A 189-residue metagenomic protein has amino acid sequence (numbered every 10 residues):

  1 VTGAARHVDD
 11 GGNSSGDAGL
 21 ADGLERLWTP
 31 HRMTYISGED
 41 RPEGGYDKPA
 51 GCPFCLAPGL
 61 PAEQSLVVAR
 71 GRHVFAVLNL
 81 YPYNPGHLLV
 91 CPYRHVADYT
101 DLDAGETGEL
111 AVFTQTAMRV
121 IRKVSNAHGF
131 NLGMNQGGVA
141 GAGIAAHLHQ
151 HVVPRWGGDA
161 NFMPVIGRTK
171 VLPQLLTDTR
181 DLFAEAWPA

Functional and structural regions predicted by a protein language model:
V1-A189: HIT superfamily nucleotide-processing domains
